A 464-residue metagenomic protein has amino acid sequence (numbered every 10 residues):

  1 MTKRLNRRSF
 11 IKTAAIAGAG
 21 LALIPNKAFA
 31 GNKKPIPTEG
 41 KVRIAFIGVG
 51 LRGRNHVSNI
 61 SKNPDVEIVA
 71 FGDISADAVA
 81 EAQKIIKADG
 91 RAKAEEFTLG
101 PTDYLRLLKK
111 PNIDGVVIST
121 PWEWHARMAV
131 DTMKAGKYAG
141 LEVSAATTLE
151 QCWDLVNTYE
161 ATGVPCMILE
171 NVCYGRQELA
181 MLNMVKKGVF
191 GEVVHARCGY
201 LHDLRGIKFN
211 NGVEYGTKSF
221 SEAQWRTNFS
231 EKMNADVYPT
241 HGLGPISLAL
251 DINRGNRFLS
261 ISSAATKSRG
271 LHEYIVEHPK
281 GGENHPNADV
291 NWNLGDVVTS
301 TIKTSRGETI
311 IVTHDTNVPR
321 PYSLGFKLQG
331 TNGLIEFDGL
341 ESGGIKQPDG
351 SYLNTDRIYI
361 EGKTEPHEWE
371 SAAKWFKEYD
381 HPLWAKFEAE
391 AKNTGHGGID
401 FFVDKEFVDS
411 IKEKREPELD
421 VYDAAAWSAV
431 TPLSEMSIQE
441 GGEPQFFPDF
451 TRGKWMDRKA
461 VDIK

Functional and structural regions predicted by a protein language model:
T2-L141, W153, N157-P165: N-terminal glycine-/serine-/threonine-rich beta1-alpha1-beta2 phosphate-ribose binding loop of Rossmann-like
I11, V57, Q83, L105-L108 (+8 more regions): Non-transmembrane alpha-helical segments in soluble domains of secreted/periplasmic/extracellular proteins
A14-G18, F29, N55, S247 (+1 more regions): C-terminal helical cap and adjacent loop that interface with cofactors, partners, or active-site loops
G48, R52, T162-M167, V172-W292 (+2 more regions): Predominantly a Rossmann-like dinucleotide-binding segment in NAD(P)-dependent oxidoreductases
R54, A126, V130, W153 (+4 more regions): A structural signal for well-ordered alpha-helical segments within the folded catalytic domains of diverse enzymes
E142-S144, E170: Short beta->alpha connector loops at strand-helix junctions that form conserved, small/polar/Pro-enriched
S300-R306, G330: Active-site beta-strand termini and strand-to-loop segments that position acidic
